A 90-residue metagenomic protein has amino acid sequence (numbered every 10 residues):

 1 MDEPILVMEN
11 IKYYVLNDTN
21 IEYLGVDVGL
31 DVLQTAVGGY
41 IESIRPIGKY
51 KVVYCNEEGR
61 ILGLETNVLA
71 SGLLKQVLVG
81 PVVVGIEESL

Functional and structural regions predicted by a protein language model:
D2-L90: Detector for the mature cores of small, proteolytically processed and post-translationally modified peptide effectors
